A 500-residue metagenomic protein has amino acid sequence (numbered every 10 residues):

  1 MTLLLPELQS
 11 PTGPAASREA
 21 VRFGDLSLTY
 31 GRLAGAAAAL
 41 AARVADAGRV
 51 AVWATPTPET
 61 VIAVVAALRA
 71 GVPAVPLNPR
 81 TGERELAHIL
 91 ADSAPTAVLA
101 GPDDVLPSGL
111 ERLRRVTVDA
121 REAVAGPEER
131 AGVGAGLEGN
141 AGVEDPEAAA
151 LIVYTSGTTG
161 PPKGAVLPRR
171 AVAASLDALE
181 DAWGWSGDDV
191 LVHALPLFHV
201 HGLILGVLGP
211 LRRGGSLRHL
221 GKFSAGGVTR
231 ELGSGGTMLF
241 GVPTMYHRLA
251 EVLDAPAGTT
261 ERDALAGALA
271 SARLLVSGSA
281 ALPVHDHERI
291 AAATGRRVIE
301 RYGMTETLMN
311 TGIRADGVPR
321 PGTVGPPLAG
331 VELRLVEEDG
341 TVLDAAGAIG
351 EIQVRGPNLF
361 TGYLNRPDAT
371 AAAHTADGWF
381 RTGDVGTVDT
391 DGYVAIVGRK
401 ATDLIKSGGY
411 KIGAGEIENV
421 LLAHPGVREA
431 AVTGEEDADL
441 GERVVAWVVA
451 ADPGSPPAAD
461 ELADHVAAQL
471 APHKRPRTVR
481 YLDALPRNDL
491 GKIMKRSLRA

Functional and structural regions predicted by a protein language model:
S17, E129-Y154, P161, G184-V190: Conserved pre-ATP/AMP-binding loop-to-beta segment of ANL
L26, A41-R84, A450: Conserved AMP-binding/adenylate-forming
T29-G31, A150-A174: Conserved AMP-binding A3 loop
A41-R43, A47, T81-G109, S175-V192 (+1 more regions): Conserved ATP-dependent adenylate/AMP-binding module captured primarily in the ANL superfamily
V52, V98, G356, T361-G362 (+4 more regions): AMP-binding/adenylate-forming catalytic core of the ANL superfamily
A173-V190, V200-M238, V252-T260: Conserved AMP-binding/adenylation subdomain of ANL enzymes
T237-G241, V252-R320, E332: Gly/Ser/Thr-rich phosphate-binding loop
P326-G330, T341-A373, Y393, I412: Conserved ATP/PPi-binding loop(s) of AMP-dependent carboxylate-activating enzymes
